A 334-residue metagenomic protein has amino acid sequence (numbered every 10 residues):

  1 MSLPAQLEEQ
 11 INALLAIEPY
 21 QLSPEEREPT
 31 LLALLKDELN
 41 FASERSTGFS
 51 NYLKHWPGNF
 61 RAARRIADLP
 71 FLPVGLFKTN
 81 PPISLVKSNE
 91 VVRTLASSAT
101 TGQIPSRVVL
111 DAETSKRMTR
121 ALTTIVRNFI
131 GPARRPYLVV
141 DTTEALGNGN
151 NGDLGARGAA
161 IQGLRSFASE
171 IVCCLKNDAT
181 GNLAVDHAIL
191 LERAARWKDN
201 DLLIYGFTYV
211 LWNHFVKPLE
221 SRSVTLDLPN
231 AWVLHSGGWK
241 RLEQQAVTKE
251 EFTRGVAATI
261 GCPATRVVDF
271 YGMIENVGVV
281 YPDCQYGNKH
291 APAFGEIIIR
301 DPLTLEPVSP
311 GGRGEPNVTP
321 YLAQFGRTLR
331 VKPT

Functional and structural regions predicted by a protein language model:
M1-F41, G149-A156, I161-T334: Active-site glycine/GP-rich loop and adjacent strand/helix microenvironment that borders small-molecule binding pockets
E25, P29, E44-A96, I104-V108 (+2 more regions): Active-site diphosphate/adenylate-binding microenvironment
E44, E113, D141-T143: Alpha-helical substrate-recognition element adjacent to the catalytic core
G58, Q103, P132, C262-P263 (+1 more regions): Short, well-ordered coil loops that connect the C-terminus of an alpha-helix to the N-terminus of a beta-strand
T94-I104, R134-R135, N230-H235: Glycine-rich, often proline-containing surface loops adjacent to acidic residues and nearby aromatics that form
I104-V109, R127-L138, S166-K176: Short secondary-structure capping/junction motifs at helix and strand boundaries
R107-K116, G152-G155: "Short basic amphipathic alpha-helical interaction patches in structured regions
N128-G163: Conserved AMP-binding loop of ANL adenylate-forming enzymes
